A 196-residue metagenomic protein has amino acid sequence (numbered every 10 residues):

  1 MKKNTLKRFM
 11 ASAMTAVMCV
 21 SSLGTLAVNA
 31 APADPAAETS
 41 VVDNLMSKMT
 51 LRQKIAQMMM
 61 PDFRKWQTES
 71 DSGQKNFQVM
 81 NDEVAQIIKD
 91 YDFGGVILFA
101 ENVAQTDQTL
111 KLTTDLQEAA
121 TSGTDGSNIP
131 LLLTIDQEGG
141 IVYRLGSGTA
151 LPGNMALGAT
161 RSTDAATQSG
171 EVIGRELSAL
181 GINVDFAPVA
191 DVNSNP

Functional and structural regions predicted by a protein language model:
K2-A13: Bacterial N-terminal signal peptides that target proteins for export
N4-T5, V17, D82-V84: A generic local structural motif
A11-S22: Hydrophobic alpha-helical targeting segments used for export or membrane insertion
V20-A37: Sec-dependent signal peptide cleavage junction
E38-T68, K89: Mature N-terminal segment immediately following signal peptide/propeptide cleavage in secreted/periplasmic
T39, Q78-D82: Structural motif corresponding to alpha-helix initiation and N-cap regions
R64-Q78, Q86-P196: Enzymes and membrane/adaptor proteins characterized by extended Gly/Ser/Thr/Asp/Glu-rich, aromatic-dotted
